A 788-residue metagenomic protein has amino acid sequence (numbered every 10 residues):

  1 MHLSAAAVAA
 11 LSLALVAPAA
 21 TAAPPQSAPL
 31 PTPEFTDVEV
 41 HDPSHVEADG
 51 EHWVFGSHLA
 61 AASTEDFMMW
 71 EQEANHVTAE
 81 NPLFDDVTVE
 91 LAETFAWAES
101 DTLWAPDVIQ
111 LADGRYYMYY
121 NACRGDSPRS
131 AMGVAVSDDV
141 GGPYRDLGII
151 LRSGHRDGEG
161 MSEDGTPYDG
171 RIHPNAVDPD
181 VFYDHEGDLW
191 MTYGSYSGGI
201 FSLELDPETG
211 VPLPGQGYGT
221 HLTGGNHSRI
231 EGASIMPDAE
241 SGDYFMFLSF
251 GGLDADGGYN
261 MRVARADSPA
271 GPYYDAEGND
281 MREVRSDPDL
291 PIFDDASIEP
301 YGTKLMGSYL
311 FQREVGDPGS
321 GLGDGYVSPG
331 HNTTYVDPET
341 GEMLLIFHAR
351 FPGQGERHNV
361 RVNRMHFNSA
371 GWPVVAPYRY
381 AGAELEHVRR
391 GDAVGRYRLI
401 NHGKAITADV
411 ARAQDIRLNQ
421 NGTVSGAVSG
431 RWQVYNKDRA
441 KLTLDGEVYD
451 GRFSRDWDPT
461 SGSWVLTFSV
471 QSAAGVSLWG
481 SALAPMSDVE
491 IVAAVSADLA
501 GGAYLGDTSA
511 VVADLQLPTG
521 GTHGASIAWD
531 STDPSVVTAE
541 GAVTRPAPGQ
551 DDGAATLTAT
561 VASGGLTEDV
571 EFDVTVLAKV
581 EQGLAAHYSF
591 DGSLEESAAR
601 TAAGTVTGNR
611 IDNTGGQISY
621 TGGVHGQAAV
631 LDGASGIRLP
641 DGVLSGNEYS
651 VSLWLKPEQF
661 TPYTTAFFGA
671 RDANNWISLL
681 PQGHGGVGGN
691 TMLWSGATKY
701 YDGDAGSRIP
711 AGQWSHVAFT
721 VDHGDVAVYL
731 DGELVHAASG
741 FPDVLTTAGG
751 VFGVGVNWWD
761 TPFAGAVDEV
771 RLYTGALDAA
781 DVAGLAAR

Functional and structural regions predicted by a protein language model:
M1-P24: Secretory targeting and sorting signals
L15, A578-G633, A783-R788: Extracytoplasmic low-complexity segments
P24-V489: Carbohydrate-active catalytic/glycan-binding domains of CAZyme proteins, especially the secreted or lumenal ectodomains
A239-E240, Q713-A727: Localized edge beta-strand/strand-to-loop motifs within extracellular or lumenal beta-rich domains
S487-V580: Beta-rich interaction/scaffold domains
E581-A585, L594-A598, D632-M692, D725-V726 (+1 more regions): Extracellular glycan-recognition modules
M692-H716: Short, aromatic/His-centered strand-loop micro-motif at the edge of beta-sheets
A738-A766: Flexible glycan-contacting loops in extracellular carbohydrate-active proteins
